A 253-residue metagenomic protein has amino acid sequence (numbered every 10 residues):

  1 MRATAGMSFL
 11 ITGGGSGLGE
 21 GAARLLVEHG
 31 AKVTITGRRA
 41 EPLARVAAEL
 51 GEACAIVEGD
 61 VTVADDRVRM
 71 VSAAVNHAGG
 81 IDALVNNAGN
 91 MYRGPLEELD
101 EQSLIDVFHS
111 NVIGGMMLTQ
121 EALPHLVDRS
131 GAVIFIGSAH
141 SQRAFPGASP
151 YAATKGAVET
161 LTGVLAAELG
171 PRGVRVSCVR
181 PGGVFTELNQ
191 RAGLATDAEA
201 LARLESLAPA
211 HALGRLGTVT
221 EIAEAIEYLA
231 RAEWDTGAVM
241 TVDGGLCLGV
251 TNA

Functional and structural regions predicted by a protein language model:
G15-G17: Conserved glycine-rich cofactor-binding loop
P95-L96, S103-F108, L207: Substrate-binding pocket helix/loop in short-chain dehydrogenase/reductase
E97, R143-S149, P171, G214: Active-site loop immediately N-terminal to the catalytic Tyr-X3-Lys motif of short-chain dehydrogenase/reductase
M116, R215-V242, C247: C-terminal substrate-recognition "lid" of short-chain dehydrogenase/reductases
T119, T154: Active-site helix of classical SDR
P124, A167-P171: Alpha-helical segment proximal to the catalytic Tyr-Lys
S138: Residue(s) in the substrate-gating loop at a strand-loop-helix junction that position the organic substrate next
